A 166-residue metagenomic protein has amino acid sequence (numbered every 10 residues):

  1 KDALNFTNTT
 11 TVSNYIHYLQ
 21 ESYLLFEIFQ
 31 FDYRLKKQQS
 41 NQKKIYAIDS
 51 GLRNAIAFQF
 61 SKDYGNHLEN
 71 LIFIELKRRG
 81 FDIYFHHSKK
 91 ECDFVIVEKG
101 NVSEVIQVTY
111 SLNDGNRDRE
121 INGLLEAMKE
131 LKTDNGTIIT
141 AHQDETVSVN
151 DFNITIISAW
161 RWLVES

Functional and structural regions predicted by a protein language model:
K1-V102: Accessory nucleic acid-recognition modules appended to NTPase machines
R34, N54, D114, E145 (+1 more regions): Flexible, glycine-rich phosphate/dinucleotide-binding loops and adjacent beta-alpha linkers at cofactor/substrate
L76, I106, G136: Hydrophobic, well-ordered secondary-structure elements that form the walls of internal hydrophobic environments
F85, D134-T140: Short, hydrophobic beta-strand segments that form beta-sheet elements in well-ordered domains
S103-D114: Active-site ExK catalytic segment of metal-dependent nucleases
N113-G123, E165-S166: Active-site-adjacent loop/helix micro-motif of nuclease/hydrolase catalytic cores
D118-D134: Short, charged, amphipathic alpha-helix that recurs within catalytic cores of restriction-modification and other
H142-S166: Domain-level recognition of nuclease-like catalytic cores that cleave nucleotide substrates
